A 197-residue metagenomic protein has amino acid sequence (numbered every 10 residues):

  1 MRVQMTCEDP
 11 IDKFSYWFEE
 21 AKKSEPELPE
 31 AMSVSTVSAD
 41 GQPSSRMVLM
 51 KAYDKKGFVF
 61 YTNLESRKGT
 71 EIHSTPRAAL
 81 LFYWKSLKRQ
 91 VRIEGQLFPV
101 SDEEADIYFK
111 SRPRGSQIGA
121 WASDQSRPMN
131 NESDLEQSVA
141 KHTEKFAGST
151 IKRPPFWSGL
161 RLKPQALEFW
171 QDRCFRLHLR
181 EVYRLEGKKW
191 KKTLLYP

Functional and structural regions predicted by a protein language model:
M1-P197: Binding-site signature for planar aromatic cofactors or substrates
